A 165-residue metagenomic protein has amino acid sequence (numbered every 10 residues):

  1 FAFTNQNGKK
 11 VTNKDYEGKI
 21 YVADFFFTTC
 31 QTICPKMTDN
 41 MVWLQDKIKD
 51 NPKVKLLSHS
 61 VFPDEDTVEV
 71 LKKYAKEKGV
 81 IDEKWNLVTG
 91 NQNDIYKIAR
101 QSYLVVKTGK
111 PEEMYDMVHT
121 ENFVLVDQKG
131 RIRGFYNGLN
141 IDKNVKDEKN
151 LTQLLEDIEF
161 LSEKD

Functional and structural regions predicted by a protein language model:
F1-T12: N-terminal signal-anchor transmembrane helix
V11-M41, L56-L57: Short active-site neighborhood of thiol/selenol oxidoreductases, capturing the structured segment around
I20, Q45-K49, K78, A99-S102 (+3 more regions): Sec/Tat-exported extracytoplasmic proteins
Y21-D24, L57-S60, N122-L125, F135: Soluble periplasmic/extracytoplasmic beta-strand elements of cell-envelope proteins
T38-I98: Structural microenvironment flanking redox-active thiols in thiol-disulfide oxidoreductases
W85, Y96, S102-T108, V118-V124: Structural micro-motif
P111-D165: Thiol-/selenol-based redox modules, centered on thioredoxin-like and closely related oxidoreductase domains
